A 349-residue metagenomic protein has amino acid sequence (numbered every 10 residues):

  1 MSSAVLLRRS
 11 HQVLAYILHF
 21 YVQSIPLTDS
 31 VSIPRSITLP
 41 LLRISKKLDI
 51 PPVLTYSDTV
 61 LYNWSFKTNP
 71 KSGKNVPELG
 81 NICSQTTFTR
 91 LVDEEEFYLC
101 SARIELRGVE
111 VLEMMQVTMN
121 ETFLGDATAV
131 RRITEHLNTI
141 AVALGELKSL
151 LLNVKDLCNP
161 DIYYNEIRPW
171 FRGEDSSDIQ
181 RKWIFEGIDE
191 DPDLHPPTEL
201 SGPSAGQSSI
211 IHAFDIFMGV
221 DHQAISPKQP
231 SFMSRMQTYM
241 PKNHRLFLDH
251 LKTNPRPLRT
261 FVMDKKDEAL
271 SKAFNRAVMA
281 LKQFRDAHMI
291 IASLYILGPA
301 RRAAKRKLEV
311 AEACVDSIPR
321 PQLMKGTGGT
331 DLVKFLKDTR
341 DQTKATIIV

Functional and structural regions predicted by a protein language model:
M1-V349: Surface-exposed peri-terminal alpha-helical interaction modules
